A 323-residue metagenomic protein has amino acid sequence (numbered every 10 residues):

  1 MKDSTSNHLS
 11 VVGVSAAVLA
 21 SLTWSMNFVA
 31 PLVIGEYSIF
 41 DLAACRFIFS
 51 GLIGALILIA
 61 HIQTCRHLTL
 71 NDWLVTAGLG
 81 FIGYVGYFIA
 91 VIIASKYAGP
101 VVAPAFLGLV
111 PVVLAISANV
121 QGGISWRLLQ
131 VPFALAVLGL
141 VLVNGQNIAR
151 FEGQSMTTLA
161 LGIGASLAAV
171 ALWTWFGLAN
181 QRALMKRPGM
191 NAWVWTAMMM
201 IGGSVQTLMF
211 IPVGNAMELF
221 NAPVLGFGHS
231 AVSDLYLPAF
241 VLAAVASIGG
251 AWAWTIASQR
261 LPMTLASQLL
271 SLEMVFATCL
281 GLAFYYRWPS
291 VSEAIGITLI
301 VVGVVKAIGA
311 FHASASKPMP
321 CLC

Functional and structural regions predicted by a protein language model:
M1-C45, F151-M185, V205, P320-C323: Glycine-/small-residue-enriched transmembrane alpha-helix faces in small-molecule transporters and effluxers
K2-D3, C45-F47, S267-C323: C-terminal-most transmembrane helix of multi-pass membrane proteins
V11-A16, D41-I59, G78, V131-G139 (+2 more regions): Hydrophobic alpha-helical transmembrane segments of multi-pass integral membrane proteins, especially transporters
S21, C45, Y84, F88 (+3 more regions): Helix-helix packing/entry segments at the starts of transmembrane helices
T23, N27-F28, I59-A103, L107 (+2 more regions): Specific transmembrane alpha-helical segments of multi-pass solute transporters/efflux pumps, especially DMT/EamA
V29-Y37, K96, G145-T158, G214-S233 (+1 more regions): Membrane-interface helix termini and inter-helical loops of multi-pass transporters
I34, L42, R46, A94 (+7 more regions): Hydrophobic/aromatic residues within transmembrane alpha-helices of multi-pass small-molecule transporters
G54, L58, S125-R150, S292-A310: Hydrophobic transmembrane alpha-helices of multi-pass small-molecule transport proteins
